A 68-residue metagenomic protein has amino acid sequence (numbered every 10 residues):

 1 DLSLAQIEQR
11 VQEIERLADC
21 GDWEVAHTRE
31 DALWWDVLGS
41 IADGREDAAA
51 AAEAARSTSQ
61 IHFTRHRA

Functional and structural regions predicted by a protein language model:
D1-V25: N-terminal acidic leader/helix
A26-A68: Short, charge-rich amphipathic interface segments used for partner binding and complex assembly
